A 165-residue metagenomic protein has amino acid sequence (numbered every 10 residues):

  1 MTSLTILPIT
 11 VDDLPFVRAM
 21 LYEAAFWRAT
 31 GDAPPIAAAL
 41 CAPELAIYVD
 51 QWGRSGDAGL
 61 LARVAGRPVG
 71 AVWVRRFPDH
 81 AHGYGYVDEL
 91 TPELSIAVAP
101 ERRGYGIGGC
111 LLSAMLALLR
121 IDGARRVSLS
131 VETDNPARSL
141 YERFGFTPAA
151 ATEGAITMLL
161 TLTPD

Functional and structural regions predicted by a protein language model:
M1-P15, A19, E23-A24, T163-D165: Conserved N-terminal entry element of GNAT/NAT acetyltransferase domains
L21, F26-W27, P35-V64: Active-site rim helix/loop that mediates acceptor-substrate recognition in acyltransferases
R63, P68-S95: Conserved acyl-donor/pantetheine-binding loop and adjacent beta-alpha core of acyl/acetyltransferases and related
E93-G104, V131: A short, internal acetyl-CoA/4′-phosphopantetheine-binding micro-motif in the GNAT/acyltransferase core
G104-A117, I121, E142-R143: Conserved acetyl-CoA-binding loop-helix of GNAT-fold acetyltransferases
G108, L112, D134-A137, E153-L160: Short glycine/proline-centered loop/turn elements that form peptide/ligand docking sites
L119-E132: Conserved GNAT acetyl-CoA-binding A-motif
E142-T152: Conserved acetyl-CoA-binding loop of GNAT-fold acetyltransferases
